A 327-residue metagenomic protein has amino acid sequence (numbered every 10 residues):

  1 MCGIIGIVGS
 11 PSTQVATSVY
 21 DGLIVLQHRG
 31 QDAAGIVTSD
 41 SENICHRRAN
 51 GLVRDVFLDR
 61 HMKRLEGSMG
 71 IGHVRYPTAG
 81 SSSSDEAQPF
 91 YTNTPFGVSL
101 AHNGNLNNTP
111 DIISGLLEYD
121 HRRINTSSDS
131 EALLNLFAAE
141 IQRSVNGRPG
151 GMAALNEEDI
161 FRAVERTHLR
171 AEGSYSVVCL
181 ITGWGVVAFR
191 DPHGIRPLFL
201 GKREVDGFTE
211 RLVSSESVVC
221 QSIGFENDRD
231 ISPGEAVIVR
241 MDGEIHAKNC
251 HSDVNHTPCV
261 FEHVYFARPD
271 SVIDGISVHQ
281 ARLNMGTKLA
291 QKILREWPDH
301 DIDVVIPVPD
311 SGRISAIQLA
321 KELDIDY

Functional and structural regions predicted by a protein language model:
M1-P233, I238-V304, V308: Conserved short alpha-helical segments that host acidic/polar catalytic motifs at enzyme active sites
R313-Y327: Carboxylate/His-rich catalytic cores and anion/metal-binding grooves
